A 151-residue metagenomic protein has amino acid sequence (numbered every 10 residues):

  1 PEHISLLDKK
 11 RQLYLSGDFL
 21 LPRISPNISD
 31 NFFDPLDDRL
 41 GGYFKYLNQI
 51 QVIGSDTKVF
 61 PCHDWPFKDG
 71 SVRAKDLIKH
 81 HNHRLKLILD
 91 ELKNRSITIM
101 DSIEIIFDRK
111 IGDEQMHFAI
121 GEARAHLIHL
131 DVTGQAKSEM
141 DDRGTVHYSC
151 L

Functional and structural regions predicted by a protein language model:
P1-L85: Metallo-beta-lactamase
L87-L151: C-terminal regulatory/interaction regions
